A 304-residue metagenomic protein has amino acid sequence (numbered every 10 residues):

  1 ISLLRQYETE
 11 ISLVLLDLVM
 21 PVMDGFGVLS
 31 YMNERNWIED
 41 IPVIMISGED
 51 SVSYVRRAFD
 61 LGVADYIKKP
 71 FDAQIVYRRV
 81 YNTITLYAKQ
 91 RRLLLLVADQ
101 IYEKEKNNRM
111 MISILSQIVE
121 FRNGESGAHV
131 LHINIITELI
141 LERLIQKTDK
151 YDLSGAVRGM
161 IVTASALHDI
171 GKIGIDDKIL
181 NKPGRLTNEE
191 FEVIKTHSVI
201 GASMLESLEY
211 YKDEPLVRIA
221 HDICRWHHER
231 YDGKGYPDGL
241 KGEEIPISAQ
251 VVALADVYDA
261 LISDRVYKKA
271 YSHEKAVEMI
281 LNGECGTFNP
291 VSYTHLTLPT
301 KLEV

Functional and structural regions predicted by a protein language model:
T9-L15: Active-site beta3 strand of CheY-like receiver
M20: Receiver (REC) domain active-site loop signature in two-component systems and cognate sites in sensor histidine kinases
S53, F71-V80: C-terminal output helix
E120-L296: Metal-dependent catalytic cores of enzymes that make or break cyclic nucleotides and related phosphoester linkages
H295-V304: Single conserved hydrophobic/aromatic residue that forms the stacking wall/gate of nucleotide- or nucleobase-binding
